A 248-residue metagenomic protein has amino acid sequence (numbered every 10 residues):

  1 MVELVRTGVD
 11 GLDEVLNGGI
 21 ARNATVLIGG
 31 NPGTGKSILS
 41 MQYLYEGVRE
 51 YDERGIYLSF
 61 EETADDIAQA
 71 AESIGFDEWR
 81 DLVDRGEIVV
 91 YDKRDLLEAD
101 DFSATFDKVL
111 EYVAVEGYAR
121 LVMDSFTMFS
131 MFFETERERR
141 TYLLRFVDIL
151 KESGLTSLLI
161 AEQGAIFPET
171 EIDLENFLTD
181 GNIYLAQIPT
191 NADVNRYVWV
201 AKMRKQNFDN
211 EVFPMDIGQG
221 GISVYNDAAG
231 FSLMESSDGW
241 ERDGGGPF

Functional and structural regions predicted by a protein language model:
M1-V2, D209-F248: C-terminal regions of RecA-like/P-loop NTPase motor modules
T7-G19: Pre-Walker A adenine-sensing motif
V26-G29: Short hydrophobic/aromatic beta-strand immediately N-terminal to the Walker A/P-loop
N31-L97: Conserved P-loop
R54, G86-E87, G117-R120, E152-I160: Loop/turn-to-beta-strand initiation segments
K93-E152: Phosphate-binding/switch loop-helix module in NTP-utilizing enzymes
T156-G221: Phosphate-binding/switch region of NTP-binding enzymes
